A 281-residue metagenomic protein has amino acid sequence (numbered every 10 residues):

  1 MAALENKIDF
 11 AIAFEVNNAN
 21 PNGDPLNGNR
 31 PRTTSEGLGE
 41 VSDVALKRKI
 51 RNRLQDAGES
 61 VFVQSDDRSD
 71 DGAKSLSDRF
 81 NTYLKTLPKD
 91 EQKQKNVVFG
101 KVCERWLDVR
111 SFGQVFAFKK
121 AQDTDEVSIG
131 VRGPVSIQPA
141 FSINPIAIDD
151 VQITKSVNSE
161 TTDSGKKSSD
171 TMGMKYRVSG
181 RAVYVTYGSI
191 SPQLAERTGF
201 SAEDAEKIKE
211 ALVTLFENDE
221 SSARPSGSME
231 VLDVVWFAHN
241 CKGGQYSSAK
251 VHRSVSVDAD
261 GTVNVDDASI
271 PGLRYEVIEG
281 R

Functional and structural regions predicted by a protein language model:
M1-R281: RNA-binding basic/glycine-rich loop and surface signature characteristic of RAMP-family CRISPR effectors
